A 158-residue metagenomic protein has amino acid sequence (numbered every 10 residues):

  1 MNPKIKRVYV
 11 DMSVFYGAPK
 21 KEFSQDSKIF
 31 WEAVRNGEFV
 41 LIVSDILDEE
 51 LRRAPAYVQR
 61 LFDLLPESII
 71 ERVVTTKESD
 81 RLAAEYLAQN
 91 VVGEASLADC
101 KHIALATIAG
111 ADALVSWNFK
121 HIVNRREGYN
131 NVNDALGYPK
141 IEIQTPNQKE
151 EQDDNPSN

Functional and structural regions predicted by a protein language model:
M1-V43, E50-D63, A88, G93-E94 (+2 more regions): Short, well-structured N-terminal submotif of metal-dependent ribonuclease cores
N36-E38, E67-S68, P139: Structured helix-beta-strand junction loops
L41, E71-V73, I141-I143: Generic structural signal for residues in well-ordered beta-strands
D45, V74-T76, N147: Residues at the C-termini of beta-strands that transition into short coil/loop
L47-E49, F119-H121, Q148: Short beta-alpha junction loops
E49, R53, P66-I69, K77: N-proximal accessory regions
E71-N130: Active-site neighborhoods of divalent-metal-dependent phosphate/nucleic-acid chemistry enzymes
P139-N158: Short, C-terminally biased terminal segments at protein or domain edges
